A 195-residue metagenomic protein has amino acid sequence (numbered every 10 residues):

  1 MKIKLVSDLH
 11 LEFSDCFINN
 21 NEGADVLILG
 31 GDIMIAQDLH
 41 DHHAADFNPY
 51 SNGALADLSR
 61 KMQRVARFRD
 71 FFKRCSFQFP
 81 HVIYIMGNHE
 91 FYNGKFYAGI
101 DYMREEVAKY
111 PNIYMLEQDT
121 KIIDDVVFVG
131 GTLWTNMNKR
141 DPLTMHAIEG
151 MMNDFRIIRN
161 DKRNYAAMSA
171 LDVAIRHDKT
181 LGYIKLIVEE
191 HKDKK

Functional and structural regions predicted by a protein language model:
M1-K4, T120-G130: Beta-strand-turn-beta hairpins that frame and shape the catalytic cleft of phosphate-ester-processing enzymes
M1-Y84, F91-A98, R163, A167-A170: N-terminal active-site segment of His-dependent metallophosphoesterases
S14-E22, D70-S76, M115-D124, Y183-K194: Short amphipathic alpha-helices and their capping/turn segments at secondary-structure boundaries
A36-Q37, Y92-G94, I123-F128, N136-K139: Short catalytic/ligand-binding loop motif for oxyanion handling, primarily in non-cytosolic enzymes, centered on
H81-I83, Y114, V127, K195: Proline-centered loop/turn at the N-terminus of a beta-strand
Y97-L116: Glycine/small-residue-rich loop that forms an oxyanion/phosphate-binding "nest" at active or ligand-binding sites
V129-K194: Active-site-proximal loop/helix segment associated with metal-binding centers of metalloenzymes
